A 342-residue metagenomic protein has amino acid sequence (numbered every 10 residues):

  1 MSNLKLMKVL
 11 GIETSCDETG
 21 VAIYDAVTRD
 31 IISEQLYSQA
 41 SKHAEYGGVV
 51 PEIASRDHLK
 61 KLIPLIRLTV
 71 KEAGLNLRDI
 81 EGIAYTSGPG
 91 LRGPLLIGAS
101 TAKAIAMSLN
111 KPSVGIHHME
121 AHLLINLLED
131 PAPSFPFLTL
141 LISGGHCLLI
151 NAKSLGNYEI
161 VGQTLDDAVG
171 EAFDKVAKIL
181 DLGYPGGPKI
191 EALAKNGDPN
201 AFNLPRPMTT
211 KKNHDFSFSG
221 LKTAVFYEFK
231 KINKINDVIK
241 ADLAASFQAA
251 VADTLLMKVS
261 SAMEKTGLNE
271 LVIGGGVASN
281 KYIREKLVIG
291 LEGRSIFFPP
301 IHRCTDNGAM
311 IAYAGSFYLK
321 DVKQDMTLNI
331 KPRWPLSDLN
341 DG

Functional and structural regions predicted by a protein language model:
L4-M7, G115-L138, A314: Conserved phosphate-binding catalytic cores of ATP/NTP-utilizing and phosphoryl-transfer enzymes
L6-P89, H118, H122: N-terminal beta-alpha supersecondary unit
T19-D25, T139-L141, C147-N151: Short beta-strand scaffold segments in enzyme catalytic cores
N76, A192-L271, N280-I289, R294 (+2 more regions): A contiguous, well-structured pocket-lining segment that forms one wall/lid of small-molecule binding clefts in soluble
Y85-G88, I105, S143, V272-N280: Glycine-rich beta-strand-to-loop/alpha-helix junction loops that act as flexible
G115-I116, L271, V288-I311: Conserved phosphate-binding/catalytic loops in two-lobed NTP-binding clefts
L123-L124, P299-N340: Glycine-rich phosphate-binding/hydrolytic loop that grips phosphoryl groups
P131, S154-N196, K222-T223, Y227-I232: Glycine-rich phosphate-binding loop plus the immediately following alpha-helix
